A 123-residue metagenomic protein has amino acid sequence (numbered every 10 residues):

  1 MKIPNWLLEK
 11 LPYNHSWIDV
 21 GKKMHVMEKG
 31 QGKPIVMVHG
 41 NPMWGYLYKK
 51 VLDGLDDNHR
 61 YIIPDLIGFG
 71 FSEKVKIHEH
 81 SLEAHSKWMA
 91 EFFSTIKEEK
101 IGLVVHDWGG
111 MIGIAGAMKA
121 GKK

Functional and structural regions predicted by a protein language model:
M1-I35, D56-H59, E98-E99: Alpha/beta-hydrolase fold catalytic core
E9-L11, M27-K29, I63-V105: Active-site loop/oxyanion-hole signature of alpha/beta-hydrolase fold enzymes
P12-Y13, W44-G45, H80, W108-I114: Tryptophan-centric aromatic hotspots in well-structured domains and transmembrane helices
E28-F71: Conserved HGGG/HGGXW glycine-rich cap/lid loop of the alpha/beta-hydrolase fold
K49, A90, I114-M118: Short, hydrophobic alpha-helix immediately C-terminal to the catalytic nucleophile
G54, T95, K119: Active-site catalytic microenvironments for nucleophilic, acid-base chemistry
E99-K123: Conserved hydrolase catalytic core segment
